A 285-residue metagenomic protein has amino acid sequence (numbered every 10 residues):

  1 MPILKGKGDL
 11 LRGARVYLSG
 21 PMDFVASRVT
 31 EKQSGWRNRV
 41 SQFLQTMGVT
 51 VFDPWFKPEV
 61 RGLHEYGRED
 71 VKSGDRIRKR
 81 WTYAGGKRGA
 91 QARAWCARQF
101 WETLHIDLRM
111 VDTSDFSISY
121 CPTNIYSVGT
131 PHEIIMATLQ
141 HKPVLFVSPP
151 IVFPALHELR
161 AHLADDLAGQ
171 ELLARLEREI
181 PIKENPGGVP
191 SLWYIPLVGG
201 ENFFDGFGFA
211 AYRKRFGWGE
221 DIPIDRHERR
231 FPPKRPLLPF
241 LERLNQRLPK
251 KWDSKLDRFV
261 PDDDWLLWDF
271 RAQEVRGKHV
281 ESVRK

Functional and structural regions predicted by a protein language model:
M1-K285: Conserved catalytic or regulatory cores that recognize and/or transform ribose-phosphate-containing ligands
